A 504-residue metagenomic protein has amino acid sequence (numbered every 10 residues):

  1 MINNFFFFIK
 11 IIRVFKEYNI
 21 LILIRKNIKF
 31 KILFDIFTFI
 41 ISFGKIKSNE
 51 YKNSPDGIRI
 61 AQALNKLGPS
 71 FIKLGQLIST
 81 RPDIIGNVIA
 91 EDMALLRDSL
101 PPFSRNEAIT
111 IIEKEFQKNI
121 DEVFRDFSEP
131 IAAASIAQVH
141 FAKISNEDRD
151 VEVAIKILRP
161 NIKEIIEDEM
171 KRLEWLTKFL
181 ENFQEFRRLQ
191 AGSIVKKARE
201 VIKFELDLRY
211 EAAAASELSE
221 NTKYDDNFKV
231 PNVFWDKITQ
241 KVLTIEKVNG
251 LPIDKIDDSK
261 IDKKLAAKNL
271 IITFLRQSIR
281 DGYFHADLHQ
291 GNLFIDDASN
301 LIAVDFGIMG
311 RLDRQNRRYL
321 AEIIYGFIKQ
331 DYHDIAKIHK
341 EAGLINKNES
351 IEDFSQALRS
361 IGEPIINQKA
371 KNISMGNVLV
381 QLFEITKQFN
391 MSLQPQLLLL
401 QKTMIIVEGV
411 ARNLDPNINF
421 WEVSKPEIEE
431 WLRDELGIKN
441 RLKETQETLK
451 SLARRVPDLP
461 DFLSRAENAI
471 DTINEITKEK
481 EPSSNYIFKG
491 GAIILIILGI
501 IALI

Functional and structural regions predicted by a protein language model:
M1-Q138, I144, E164-S193: N-terminal accessory/targeting segments that precede structured cores
L21-I24, I28, S54, V248-N269 (+1 more regions): Helix-rich C-lobe and terminal helical cap/extension of kinase-like folds
K52-I60, D92-D98, I157-I162, V195-E205 (+4 more regions): Short hinge/gating elements
G75, V139, I155, E211 (+4 more regions): Residue-level signature of catalytic and energy-coupling elements of molecular machines, predominantly ATP/GTP-dependent
M93-P101, E113-K114, K163, E167-D168 (+8 more regions): ATP-dependent phospho-/nucleotidyl transfer catalytic cores
F141, V151-L158: Glycine-rich ATP phosphate-binding loop
A142, D281, A286-G291: Residue immediately N-terminal to the catalytic "proton-acceptor" Asp in the protein kinase catalytic loop
H285, R412, I494-I504: Juxtamembrane "helix exit" motif at the C-terminal ends of alpha-helical transmembrane segments in multi-pass membrane
